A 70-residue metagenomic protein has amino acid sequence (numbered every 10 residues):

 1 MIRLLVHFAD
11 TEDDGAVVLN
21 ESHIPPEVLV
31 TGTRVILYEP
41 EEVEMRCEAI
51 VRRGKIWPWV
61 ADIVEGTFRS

Functional and structural regions predicted by a protein language model:
M1-L19: Short, basic/aromatic beta-hairpin or loop at an interaction surface
A16-V18, R53-E65: Short, solvent-exposed secondary-structure boundary/capping segments
H23-L29: Short, surface-exposed secondary-structure edge patches
V43-G54: Short beta-strand-centered aromatic/proline hotspots
G66-S70: Short, charged/polar, Gly/Pro-enriched secondary-structure boundary elements
